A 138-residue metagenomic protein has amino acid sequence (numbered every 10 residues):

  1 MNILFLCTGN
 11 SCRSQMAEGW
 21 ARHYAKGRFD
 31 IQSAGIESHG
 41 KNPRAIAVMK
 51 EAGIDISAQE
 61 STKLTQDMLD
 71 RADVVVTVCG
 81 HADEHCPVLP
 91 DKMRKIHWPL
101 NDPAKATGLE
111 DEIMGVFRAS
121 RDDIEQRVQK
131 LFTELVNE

Functional and structural regions predicted by a protein language model:
M1-Q66: Conserved active-site segments centered on acidic
S11, G80-D83: Short glycine-rich anion-binding loops that position phosphate/pyrophosphate groups of nucleotides and phosphorylated
L69-R71: Alpha-helix C-terminal capping/helix-to-coil transition sites in glycosyltransferase folds
V74: Short, Asp-centered acidic motifs that coordinate Mg2+ and/or phosphate in catalytic or ligand-binding sites
T77: Redox-cofactor binding/interface segments in oxidoreductases and associated redox assembly factors
D83-E138: Phosphate-binding/catalytic loops
